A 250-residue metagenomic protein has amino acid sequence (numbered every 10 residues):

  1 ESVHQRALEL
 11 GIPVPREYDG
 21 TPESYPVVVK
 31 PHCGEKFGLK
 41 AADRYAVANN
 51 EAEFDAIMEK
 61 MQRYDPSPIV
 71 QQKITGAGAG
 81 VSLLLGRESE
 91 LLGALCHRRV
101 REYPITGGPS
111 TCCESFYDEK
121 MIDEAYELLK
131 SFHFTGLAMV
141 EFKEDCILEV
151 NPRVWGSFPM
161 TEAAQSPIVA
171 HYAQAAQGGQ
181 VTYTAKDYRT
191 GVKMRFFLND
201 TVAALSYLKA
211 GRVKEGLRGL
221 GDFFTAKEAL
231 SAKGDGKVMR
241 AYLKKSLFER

Functional and structural regions predicted by a protein language model:
E1-P68, T75, R87-E90, E119: Active-site nucleotide/adenylate-binding loops and adjacent lid/helix of ATP-dependent enzymes
P26, G78-S82, L137-M139: Broad gene-expression machinery/nucleic-acid interaction feature
V28-K30, L83, E144-V154: A short beta-strand motif that forms the metal-chelation/ATP-contact edge of phosphoryl-transfer active sites
K36, R101-I105, P109-C112, N151-A164: Glycine-rich phosphate/pyrophosphate-binding beta-alpha loops
N49-G108, C113-F132, K143-I147: Phosphate-binding site of ATP-dependent enzymes
F116-F142, P152-S206: Active-site "cap" helix and flanking loop/linker of ATP-utilizing ligase/carboxylase catalytic domains
A170, Q174-R250: Peripheral (often C-terminal) accessory segments that flank ATP-dependent C-N-forming ligase machineries
